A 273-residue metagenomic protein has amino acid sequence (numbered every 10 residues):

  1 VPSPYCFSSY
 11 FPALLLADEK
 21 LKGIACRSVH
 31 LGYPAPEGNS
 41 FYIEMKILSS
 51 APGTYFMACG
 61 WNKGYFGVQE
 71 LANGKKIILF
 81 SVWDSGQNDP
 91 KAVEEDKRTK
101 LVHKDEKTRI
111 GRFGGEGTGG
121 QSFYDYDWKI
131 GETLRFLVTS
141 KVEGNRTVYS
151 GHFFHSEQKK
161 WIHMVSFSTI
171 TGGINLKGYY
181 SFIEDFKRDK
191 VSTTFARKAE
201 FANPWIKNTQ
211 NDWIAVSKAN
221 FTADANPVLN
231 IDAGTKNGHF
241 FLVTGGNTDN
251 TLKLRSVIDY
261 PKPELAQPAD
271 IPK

Functional and structural regions predicted by a protein language model:
V1-A17: Bacterial Sec-dependent N-terminal signal peptides
L14-E19, K141, H155-K160, V165-N175 (+1 more regions): Extracellular glycan-recognition regions
L14-T108, P261-K273: Secretory/extracellular carbohydrate-interaction modules and structurally similar beta-sandwich "look-alikes"
M45-S49, D84, S140-V142, H155 (+1 more regions): Short beta-strand segments enriched in hydrophobic/aromatic residues within well-folded beta-rich domains
F113-T133: Short, aromatic/His-centered strand-loop micro-motif at the edge of beta-sheets
W128-I162: Carbohydrate-binding surfaces in secreted/extracellular proteins
V148-N250: Aromatic sugar-binding interfaces of carbohydrate-active proteins
N237-K273: Glycine-rich, aromatic-bearing surface loops/beta-hairpins
